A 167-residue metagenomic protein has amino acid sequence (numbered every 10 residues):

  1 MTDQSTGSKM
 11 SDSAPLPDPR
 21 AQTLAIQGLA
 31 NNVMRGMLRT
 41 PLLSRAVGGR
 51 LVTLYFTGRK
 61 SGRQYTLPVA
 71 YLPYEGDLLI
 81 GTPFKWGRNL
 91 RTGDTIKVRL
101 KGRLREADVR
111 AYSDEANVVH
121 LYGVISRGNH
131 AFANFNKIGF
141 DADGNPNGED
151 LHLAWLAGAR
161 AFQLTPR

Functional and structural regions predicted by a protein language model:
T2-Q22, R103-R167: Charged, gly/pro-rich active-site loop segments
D18-R63: Short, conserved active-site entrance elements at the starts or edges of catalytic domains
G49-P83: Short beta-strand segments
L54-Y55, D94-G102, E106: Short conserved beta-strand and strand-loop elements enriched in small hydrophobics with frequent Asp/Gly
R63-L67, G102-A107: Short beta-strand segments
A70-L72, K85-W86, V109-A116: A short, sequence-level motif marking secondary-structure junctions
G76-R99: Compact nucleic-acid interaction/catalytic patches
